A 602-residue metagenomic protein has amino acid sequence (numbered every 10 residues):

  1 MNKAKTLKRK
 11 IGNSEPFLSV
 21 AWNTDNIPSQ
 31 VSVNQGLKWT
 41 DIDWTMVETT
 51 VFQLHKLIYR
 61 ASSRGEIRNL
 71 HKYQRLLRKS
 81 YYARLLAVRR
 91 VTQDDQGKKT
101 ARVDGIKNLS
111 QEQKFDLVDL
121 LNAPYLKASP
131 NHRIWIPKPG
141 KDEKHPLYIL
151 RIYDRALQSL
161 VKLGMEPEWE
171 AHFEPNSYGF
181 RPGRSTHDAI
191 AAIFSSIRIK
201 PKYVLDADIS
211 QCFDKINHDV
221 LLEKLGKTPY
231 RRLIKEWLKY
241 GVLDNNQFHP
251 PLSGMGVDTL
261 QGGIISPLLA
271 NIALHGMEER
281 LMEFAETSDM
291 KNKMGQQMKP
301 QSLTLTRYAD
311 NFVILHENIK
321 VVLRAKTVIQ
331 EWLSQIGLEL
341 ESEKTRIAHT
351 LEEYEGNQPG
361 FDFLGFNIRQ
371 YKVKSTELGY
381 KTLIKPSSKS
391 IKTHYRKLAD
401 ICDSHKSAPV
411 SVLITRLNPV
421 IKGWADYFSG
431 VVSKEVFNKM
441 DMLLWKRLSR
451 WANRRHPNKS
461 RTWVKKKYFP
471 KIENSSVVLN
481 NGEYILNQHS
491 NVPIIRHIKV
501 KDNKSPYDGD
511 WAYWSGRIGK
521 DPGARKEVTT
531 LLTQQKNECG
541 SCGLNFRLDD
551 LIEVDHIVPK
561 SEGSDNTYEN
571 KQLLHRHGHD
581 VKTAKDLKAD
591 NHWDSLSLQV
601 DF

Functional and structural regions predicted by a protein language model:
L37-G97, L163-G179, N591: Charged boundary/loop elements
R90, V118-E143, I152, A156-M165 (+2 more regions): Reverse-transcriptase-like RNA-dependent polymerase core
D119-L120, H172-N176, F180-R184, D188-A348 (+2 more regions): Conserved polymerase palm-domain catalytic core
K239, D244, P251, I336 (+1 more regions): A conserved non-catalytic segment of reverse transcriptases and RNA-directed RNA polymerases corresponding to the late
D441-G519, G523-A524: Extended C-terminal regions of large enzymes
P522-E553, Q572-G578: Short cysteine-rich loop/turn motifs with clustered Cys
G543-L574, D586-D590: Histidine-centered nuclease catalytic patch
